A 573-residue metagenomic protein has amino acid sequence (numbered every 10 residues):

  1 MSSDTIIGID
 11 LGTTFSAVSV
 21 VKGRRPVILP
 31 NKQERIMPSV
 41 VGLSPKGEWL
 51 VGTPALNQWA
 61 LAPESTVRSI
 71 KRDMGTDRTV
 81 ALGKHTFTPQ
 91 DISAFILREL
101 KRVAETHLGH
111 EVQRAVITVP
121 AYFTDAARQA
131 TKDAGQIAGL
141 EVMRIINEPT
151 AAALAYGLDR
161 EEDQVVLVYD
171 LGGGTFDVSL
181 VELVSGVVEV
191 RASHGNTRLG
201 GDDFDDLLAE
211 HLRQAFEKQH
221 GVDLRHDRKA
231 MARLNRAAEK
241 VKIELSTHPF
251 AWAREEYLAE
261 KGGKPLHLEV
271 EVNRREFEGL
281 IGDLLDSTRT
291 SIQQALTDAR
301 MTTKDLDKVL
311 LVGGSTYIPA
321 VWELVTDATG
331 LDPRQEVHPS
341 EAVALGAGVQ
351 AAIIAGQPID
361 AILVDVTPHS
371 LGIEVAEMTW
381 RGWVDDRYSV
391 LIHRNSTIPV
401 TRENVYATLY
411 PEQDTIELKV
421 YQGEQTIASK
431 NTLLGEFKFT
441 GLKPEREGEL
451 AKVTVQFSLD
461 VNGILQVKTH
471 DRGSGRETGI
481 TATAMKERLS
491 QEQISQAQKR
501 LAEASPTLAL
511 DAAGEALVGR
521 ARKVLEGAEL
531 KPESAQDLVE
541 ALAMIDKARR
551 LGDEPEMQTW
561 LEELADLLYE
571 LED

Functional and structural regions predicted by a protein language model:
M1-T76, V80-T86, F95, A104-D573: Oxyanion-binding/catalytic loops of NTP- or PPi-dependent enzymes
R98: Conserved cytochrome P450 K-helix/beta-meander segment immediately N-terminal to the heme-binding cysteine loop
